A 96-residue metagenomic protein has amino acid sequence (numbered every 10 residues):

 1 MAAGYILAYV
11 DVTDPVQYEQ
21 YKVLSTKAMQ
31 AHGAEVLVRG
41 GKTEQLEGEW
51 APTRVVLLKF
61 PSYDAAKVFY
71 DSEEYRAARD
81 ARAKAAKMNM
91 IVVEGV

Functional and structural regions predicted by a protein language model:
M1-V55, K59-D71, E94-V96: Short S/T/G/P-rich N-terminal loop/turn motif that feeds into the first structured element of a domain
Y63-I91: C-terminal structural segments of small proteins and small subunits
